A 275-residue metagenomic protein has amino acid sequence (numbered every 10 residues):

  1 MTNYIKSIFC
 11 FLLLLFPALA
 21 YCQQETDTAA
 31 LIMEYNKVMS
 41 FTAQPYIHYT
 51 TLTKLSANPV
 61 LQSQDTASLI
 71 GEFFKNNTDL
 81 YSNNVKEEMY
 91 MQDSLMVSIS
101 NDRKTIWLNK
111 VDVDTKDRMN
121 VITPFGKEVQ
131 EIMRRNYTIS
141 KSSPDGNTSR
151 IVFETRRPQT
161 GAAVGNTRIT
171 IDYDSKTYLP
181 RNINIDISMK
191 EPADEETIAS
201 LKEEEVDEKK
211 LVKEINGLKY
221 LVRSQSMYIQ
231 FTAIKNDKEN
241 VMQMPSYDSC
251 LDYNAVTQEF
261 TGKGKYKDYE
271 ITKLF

Functional and structural regions predicted by a protein language model:
M1-T28: Bacterial Sec-dependent N-terminal signal peptides
L19-S63, Q258-F275: N-terminal leader/targeting segments and the immediate start of mature chains
T53, V85, I99-R103, T155 (+1 more regions): Beta-turn initiation residues at beta-strand->coil junctions
S63-L69, N84-V85, D93, A163-I169: Short, surface-exposed coil-to-beta transition loops
L69-F73, Y137-K141, T167-Y173, S226-A233: Hydrophobic/aromatic beta-strand elements that line small-molecule binding cavities or substrate pockets in beta-rich
E72-V121: An acidic-aromatic
P124-D194, F260-F275: Extended beta-strand-rich segments in extracellular/periplasmic secretory proteins, especially within noncatalytic
T177-F275: Non-transmembrane domains of secretory- and envelope-associated proteins
